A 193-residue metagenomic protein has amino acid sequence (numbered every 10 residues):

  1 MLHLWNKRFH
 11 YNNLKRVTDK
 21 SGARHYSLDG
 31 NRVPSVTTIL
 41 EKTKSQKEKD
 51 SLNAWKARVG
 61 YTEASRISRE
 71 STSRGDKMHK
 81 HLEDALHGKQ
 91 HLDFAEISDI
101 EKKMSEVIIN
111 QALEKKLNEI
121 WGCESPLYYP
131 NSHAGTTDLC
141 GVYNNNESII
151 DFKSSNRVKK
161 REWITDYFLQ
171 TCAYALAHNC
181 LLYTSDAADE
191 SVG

Functional and structural regions predicted by a protein language model:
M1-A134: Metal-dependent nuclease catalytic cores that hydrolyze phosphodiester bonds in DNA/RNA, characterized by
H79, G135-K159, Y174: Conserved catalytic cores of phosphodiester-cleaving nucleases, focusing on short active-site segments
D84-G88, L176-L181: Active-site catalytic microenvironments for nucleophilic, acid-base chemistry
N144-N146, N179-L182: Secondary-structure boundary elements
K160-F168: Active-site metal-coordination segments of metallo-dependent hydrolases
F168-A177: An active-site-proximal "capping" alpha-helix that borders the catalytic cofactor pocket
Y183-A188: Conserved small/polar residues in nucleotide/adenosyl-binding loops
